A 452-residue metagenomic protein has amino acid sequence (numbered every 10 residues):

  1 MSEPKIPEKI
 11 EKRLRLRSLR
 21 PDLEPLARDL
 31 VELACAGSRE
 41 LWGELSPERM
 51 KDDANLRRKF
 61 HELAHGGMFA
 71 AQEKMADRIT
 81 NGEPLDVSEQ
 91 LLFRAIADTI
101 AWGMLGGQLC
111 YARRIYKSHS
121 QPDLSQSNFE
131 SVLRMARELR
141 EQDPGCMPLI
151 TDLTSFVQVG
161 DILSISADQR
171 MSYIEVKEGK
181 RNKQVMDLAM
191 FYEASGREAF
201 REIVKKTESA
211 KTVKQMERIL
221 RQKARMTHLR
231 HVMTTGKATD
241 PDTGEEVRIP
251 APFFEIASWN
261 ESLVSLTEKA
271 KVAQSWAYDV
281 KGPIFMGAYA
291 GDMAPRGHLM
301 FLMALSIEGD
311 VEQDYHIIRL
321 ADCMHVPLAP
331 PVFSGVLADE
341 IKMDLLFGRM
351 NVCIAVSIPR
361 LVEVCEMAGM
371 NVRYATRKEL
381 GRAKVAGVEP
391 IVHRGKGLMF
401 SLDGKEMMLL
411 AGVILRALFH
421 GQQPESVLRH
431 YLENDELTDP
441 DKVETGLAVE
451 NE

Functional and structural regions predicted by a protein language model:
M1-L41: Non-catalytic protein-protein interaction scaffold segments in large eukaryotic complex-forming proteins
D29, A36-A112, V185-V413, F419 (+2 more regions): Metal-dependent nuclease catalytic core centered on acidic motifs
R113-L133: A short, highly charged nucleic-acid-interacting micro-segment common to nuclease and nuclease-linked defense proteins
M135, L139, I162-S164, S172-E178: Conserved catalytic cores of phosphodiester-cleaving nucleases, focusing on short active-site segments
L139-G160: A short acidic/basic microdomain associated with nuclease active sites
T151-V157, A167, V176-G179: An acidic- and aromatic-residue-enriched active-site/binding cleft used to recognize and process polar
V159-I165, Q184-M186: A short acidic (Asp/Glu
M171-F191: Active-site ExK catalytic segment of metal-dependent nucleases
